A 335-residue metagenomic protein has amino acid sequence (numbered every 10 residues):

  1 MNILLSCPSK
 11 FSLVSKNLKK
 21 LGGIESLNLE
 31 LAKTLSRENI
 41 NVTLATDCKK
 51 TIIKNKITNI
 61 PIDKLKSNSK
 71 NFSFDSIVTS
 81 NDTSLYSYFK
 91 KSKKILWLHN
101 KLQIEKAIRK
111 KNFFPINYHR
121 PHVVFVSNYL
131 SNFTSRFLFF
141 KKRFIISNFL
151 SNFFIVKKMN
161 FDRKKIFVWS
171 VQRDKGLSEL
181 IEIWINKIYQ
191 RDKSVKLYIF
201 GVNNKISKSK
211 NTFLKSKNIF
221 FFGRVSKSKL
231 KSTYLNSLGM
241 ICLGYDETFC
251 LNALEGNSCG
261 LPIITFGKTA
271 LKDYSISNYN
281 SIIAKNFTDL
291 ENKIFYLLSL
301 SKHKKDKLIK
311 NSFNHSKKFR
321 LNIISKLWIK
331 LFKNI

Functional and structural regions predicted by a protein language model:
C48, K196-S209, G223-R224: Glycosyltransferase donor-sugar binding loop
V124, K158-G176, I181-I185: Conserved donor-binding/catalytic core segment of Leloir-type glycosyltransferases
K208-K231: Nucleotide-activated donor-binding/catalytic signature segment of Leloir-type glycosyltransferases, i.e., the conserved
S232-S237: Short alpha-helical donor nucleotide-sugar binding micro-motif in glycosyltransferases
Y245: Aromatic "clamp/platform" in nucleotide-sugar-dependent glycosyltransferases that forms part of the donor/acceptor
P262-T265: Short hydrophobic beta-strand element within catalytic cores of glycosyltransferases and related nucleotide-activated
S277-T288, Y296-K302: Conserved acidic donor-binding segment of nucleotide-sugar-dependent glycosyltransferases
K285, K302-N334: A charged, aromatic-enriched C-terminal amphipathic alpha-helix characteristic of glycosyltransferases across folds
